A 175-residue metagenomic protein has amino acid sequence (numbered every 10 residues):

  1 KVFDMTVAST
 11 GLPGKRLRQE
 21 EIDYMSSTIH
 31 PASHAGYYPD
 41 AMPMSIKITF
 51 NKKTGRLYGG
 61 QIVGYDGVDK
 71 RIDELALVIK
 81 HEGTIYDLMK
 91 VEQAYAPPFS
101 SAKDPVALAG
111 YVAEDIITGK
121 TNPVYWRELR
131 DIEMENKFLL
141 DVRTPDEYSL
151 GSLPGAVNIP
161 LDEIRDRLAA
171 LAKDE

Functional and structural regions predicted by a protein language model:
K1-D66, S101, P105-D131, K137: Mid-to-C-terminal Rossmann-like scaffold of FAD/NAD(P)H-dependent oxidoreductases
K1-T10, H81, Y86-A96: Active-site-proximal substrate-binding core of FAD-dependent oxidoreductases
R18, I79, S149: Short polybasic/polar patches that bind polyanions
P31-S33, E92-Y95, D146, E163-R165: Residue-level detector of flexible, active-site-proximal loop/helix-junction positions within diverse enzyme catalytic
Y65-T84: A short, polar/charged loop-to-alpha-helix boundary motif
D73-L77, K90, Y111: Generic alpha-helical structural context detector
R130-E175: Positively charged, proline/Ser/Thr-rich regional signature most characteristic of the Rhodanese/CDC25-like
